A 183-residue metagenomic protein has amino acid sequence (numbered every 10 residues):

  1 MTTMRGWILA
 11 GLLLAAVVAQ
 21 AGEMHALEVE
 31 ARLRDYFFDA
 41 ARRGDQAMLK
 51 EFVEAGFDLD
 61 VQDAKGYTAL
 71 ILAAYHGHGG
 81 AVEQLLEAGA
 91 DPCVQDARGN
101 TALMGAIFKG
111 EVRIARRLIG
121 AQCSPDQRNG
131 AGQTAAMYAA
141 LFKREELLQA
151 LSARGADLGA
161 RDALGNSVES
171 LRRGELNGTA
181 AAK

Functional and structural regions predicted by a protein language model:
M48, G80-A81, R113-I114, E146-L147 (+1 more regions): Conserved ankyrin/ankyrin-like repeat signature
A140-K183: Leucine-rich solenoid repeat scaffolds
